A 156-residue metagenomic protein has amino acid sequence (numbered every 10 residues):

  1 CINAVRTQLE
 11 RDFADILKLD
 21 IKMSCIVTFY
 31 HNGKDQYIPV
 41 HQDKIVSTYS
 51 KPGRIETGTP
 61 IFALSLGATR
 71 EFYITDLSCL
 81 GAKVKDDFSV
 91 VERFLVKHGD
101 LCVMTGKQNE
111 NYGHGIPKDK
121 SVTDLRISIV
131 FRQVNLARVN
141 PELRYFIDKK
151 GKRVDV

Functional and structural regions predicted by a protein language model:
C1-V156: Non-heme Fe(II) oxygenase metal-center motifs and adjacent flexible, charged/small-residue loops
